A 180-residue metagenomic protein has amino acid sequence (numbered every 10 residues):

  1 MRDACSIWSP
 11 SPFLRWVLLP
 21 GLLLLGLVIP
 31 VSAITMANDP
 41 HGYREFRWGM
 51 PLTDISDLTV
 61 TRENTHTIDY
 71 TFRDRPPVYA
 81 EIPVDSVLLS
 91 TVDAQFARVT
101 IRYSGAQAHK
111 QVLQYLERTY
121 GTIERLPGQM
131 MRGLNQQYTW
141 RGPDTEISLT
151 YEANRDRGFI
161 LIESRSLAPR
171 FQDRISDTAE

Functional and structural regions predicted by a protein language model:
M1-F13: N-terminal secretory signal peptides that target proteins for export/translocation
C5, I34-F72, T100-E180: Non-cytosolic coordination micro-motifs
W16-V28: Bacterial N-terminal signal peptides
L19, S32, S90-D93: A short alpha-helix capping/helix-coil boundary motif
T59-D93: N-terminal, post-signal-peptide region of Sec/Tat-exported proteins
Q95-A97: Short beta-rich binding modules
